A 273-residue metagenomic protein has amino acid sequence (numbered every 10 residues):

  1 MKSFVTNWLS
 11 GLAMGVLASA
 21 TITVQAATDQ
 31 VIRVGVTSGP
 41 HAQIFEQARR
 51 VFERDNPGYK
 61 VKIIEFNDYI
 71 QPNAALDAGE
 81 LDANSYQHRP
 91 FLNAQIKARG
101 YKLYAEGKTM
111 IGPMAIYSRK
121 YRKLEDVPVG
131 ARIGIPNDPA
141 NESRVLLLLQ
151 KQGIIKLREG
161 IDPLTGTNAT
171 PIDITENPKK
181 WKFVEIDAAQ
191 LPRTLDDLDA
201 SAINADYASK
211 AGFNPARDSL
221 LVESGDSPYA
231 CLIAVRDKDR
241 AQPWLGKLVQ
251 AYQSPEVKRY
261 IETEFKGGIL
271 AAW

Functional and structural regions predicted by a protein language model:
S10-A20: Bacterial N-terminal signal peptides
V24-R33, R54, L124-G130: Immediate post-signal peptide segment of exported/extracytoplasmic ligand-binding proteins
V31-I32, S38-K62: Short, polar/charged alpha-helical segment
G39, N67-Y69, G79-E80, N84-N93 (+3 more regions): Beta->alpha turn/N-cap motifs
I63-A74, I161-R193: Short helix-initiation/N-cap motifs at beta->coil->alpha
E106-K156, K258: A conserved helix-loop-strand patch within extracytoplasmic ligand-binding domains of the periplasmic binding
E106-S118, S209-Q253, L270-W273: Periplasmic-binding protein-like
S143-Q150, Y252-A272: Periplasmic-binding protein-like
